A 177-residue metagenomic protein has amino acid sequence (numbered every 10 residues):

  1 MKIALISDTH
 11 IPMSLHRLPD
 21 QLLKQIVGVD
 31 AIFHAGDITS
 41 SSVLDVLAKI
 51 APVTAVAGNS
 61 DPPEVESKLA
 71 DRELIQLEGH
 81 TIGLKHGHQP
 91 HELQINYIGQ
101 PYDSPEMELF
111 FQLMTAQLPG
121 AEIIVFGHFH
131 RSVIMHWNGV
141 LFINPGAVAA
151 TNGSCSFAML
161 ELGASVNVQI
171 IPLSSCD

Functional and structural regions predicted by a protein language model:
K2, D30-A31, P52, N167: Residues at the starts of beta-strands that form the adenosine-phosphate
L5-R17, K24-Q25, F33, I38-L141: Conserved catalytic scaffold of divalent metal-dependent phosphoesterases
I6, L15, Q76-E78, H136-N138 (+1 more regions): Binuclear metal-dependent phosphoesterase catalytic core
